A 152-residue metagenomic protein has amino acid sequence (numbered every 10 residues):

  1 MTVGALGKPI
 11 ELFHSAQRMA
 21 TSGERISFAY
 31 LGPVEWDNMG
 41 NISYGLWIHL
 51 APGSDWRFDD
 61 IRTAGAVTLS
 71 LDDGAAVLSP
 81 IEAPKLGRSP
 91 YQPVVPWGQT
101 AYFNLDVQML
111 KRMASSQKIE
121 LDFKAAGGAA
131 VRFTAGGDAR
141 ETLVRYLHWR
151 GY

Functional and structural regions predicted by a protein language model:
M1-Y152: A generic "folded-domain core" signal
